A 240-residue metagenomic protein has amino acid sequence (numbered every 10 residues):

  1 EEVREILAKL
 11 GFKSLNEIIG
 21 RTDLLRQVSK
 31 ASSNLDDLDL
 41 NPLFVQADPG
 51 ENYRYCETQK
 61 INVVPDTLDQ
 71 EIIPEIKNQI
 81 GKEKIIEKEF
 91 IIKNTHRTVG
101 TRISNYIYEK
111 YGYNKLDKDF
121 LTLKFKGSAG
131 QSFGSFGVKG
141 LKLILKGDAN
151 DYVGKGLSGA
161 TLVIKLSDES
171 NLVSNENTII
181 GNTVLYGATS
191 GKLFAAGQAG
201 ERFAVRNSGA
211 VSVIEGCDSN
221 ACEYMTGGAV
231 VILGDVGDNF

Functional and structural regions predicted by a protein language model:
E1-K13, I19-G20, P42-F240: Long, distal/terminal scaffolding or interaction modules with repetitive or compositionally biased sequence
L35-D37: Intrinsically disordered, low-complexity glycine/proline-rich and charged
